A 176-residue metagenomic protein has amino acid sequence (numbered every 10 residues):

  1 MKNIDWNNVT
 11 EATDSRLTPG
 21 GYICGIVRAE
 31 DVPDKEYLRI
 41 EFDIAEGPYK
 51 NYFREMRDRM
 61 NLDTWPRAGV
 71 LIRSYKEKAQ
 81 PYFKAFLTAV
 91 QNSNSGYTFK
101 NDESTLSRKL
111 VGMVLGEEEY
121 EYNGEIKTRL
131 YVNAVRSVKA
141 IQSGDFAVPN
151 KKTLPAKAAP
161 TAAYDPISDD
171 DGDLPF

Functional and structural regions predicted by a protein language model:
M1-F176: Short beta-rich binding modules
